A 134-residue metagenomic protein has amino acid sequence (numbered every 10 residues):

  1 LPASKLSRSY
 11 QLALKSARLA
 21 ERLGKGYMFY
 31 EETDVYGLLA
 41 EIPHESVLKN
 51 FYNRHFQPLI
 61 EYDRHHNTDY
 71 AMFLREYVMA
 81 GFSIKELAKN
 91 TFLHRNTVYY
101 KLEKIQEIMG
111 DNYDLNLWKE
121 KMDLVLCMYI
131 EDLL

Functional and structural regions predicted by a protein language model:
L1-L134: Cytosolic nucleotide-utilizing catalytic cores of signal-transduction proteins
